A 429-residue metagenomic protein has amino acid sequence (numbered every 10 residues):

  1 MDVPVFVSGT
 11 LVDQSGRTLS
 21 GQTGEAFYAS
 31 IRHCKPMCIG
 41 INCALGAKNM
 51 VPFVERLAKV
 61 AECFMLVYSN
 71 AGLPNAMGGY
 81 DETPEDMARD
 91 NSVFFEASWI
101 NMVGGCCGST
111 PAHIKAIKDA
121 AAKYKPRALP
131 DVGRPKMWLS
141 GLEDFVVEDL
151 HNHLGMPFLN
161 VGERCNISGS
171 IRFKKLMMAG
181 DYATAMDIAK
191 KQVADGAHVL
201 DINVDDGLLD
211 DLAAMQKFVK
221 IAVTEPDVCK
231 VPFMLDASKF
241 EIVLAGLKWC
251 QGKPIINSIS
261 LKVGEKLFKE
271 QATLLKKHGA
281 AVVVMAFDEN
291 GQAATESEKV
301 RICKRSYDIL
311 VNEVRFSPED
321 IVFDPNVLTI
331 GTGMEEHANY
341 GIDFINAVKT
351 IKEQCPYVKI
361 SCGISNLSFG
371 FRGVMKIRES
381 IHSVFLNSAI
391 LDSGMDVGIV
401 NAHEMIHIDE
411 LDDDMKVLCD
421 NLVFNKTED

Functional and structural regions predicted by a protein language model:
M1-D429: Domain-level signal for soluble alpha/beta catalytic cores
